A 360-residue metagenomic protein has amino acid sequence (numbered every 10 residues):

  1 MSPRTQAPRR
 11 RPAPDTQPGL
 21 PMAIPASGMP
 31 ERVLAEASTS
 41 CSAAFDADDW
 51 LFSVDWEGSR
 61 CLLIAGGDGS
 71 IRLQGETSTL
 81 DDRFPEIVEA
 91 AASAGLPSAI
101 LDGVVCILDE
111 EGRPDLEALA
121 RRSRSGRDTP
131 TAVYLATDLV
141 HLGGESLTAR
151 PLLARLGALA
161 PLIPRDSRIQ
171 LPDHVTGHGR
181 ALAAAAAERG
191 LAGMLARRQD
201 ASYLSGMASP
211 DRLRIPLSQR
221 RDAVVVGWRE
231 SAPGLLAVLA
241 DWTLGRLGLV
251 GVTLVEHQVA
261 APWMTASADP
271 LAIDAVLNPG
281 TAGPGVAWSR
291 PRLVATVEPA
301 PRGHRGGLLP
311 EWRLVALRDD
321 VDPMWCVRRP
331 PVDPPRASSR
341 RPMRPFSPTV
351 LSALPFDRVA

Functional and structural regions predicted by a protein language model:
M1-A360: Catalytic cores of nucleic-acid ligases and guanylyltransferases
